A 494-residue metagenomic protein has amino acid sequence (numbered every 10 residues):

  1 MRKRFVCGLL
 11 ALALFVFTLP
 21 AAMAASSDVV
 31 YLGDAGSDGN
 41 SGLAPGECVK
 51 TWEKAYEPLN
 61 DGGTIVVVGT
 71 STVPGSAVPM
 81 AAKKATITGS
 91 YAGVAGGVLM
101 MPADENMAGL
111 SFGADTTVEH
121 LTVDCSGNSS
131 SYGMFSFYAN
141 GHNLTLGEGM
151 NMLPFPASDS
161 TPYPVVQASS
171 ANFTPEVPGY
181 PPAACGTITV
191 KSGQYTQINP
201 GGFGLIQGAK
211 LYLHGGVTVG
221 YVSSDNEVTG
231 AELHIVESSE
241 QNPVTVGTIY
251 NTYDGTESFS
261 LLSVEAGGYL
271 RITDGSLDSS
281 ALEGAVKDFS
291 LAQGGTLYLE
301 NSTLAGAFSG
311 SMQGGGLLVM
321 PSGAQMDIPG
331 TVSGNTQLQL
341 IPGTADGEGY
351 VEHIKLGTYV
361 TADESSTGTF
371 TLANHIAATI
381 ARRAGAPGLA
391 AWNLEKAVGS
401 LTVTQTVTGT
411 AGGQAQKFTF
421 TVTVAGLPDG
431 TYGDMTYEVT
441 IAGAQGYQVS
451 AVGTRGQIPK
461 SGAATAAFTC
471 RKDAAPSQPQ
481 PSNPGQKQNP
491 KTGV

Functional and structural regions predicted by a protein language model:
R4-A22: Sec-dependent N-terminal signal peptides of Gram-positive bacterial secreted proteins and lipoproteins
F17-S27, P490-G493: Sec-dependent signal peptide cleavage junction
S27-D28, T273-S279, D288, Y298-V398: Extracellular/surface-exposed low-complexity segments
G33-V68: Acidic Gly/Asp/Thr-rich repetitive segments characteristic of extracellular carbohydrate-active and adhesion proteins
G62-N106, G216-T218, S302-G306: N-terminal extracellular ligand-recognition/capping segment immediately after the signal peptide
K84-Y132, E148-D159, K191-S192, V236-E237 (+1 more regions): Right-handed parallel beta-helix/beta-spiral solenoid domain characteristic of secreted/periplasmic
T86-G89, F112, T116-H120, G141-E148 (+14 more regions): All-beta strand scaffolds that present successive hydrophobic residues in beta-strands
A397-V494: Solvent-exposed loop/turn and edge beta-strand elements of beta-rich ligand-binding domains
